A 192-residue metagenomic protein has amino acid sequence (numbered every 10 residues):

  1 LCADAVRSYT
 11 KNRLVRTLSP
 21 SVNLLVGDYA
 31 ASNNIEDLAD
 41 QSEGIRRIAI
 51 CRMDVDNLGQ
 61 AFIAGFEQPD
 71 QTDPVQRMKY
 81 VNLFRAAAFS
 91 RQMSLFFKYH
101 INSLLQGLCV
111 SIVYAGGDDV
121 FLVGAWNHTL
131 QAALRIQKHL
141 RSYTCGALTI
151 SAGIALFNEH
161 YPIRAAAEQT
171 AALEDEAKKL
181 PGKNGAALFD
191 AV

Functional and structural regions predicted by a protein language model:
L1-V192: Regulatory/sensor and coupling segments of signal-transduction and defense proteins
